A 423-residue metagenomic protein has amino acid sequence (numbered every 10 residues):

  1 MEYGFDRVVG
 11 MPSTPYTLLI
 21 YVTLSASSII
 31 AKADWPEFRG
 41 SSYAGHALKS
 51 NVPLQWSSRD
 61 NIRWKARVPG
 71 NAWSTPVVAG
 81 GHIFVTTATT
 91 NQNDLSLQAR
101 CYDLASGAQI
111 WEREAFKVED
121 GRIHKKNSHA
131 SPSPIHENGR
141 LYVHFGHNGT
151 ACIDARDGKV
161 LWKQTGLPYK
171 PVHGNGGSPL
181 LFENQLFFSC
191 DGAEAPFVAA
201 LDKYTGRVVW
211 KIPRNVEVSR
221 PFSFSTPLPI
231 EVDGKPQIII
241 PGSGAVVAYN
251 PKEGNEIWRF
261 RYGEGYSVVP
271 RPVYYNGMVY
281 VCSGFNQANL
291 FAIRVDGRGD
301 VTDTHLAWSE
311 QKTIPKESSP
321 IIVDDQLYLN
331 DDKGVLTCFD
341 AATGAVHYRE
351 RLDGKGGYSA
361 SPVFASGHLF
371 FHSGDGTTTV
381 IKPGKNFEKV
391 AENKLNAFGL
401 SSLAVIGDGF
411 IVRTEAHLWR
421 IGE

Functional and structural regions predicted by a protein language model:
M1-P15: N-terminal secretory signal peptides that target proteins for export/translocation
Y3-D6, V22, P36, S41: Compositionally biased, low-complexity repeat tracts
V9-G10, S27, K32: Intrinsic disorder/low-complexity segments
T17-S28: Bacterial N-terminal signal peptides
I30-E423: Noncatalytic, solvent-exposed loop/strand surfaces of beta-propeller-type extracellular/periplasmic domains
